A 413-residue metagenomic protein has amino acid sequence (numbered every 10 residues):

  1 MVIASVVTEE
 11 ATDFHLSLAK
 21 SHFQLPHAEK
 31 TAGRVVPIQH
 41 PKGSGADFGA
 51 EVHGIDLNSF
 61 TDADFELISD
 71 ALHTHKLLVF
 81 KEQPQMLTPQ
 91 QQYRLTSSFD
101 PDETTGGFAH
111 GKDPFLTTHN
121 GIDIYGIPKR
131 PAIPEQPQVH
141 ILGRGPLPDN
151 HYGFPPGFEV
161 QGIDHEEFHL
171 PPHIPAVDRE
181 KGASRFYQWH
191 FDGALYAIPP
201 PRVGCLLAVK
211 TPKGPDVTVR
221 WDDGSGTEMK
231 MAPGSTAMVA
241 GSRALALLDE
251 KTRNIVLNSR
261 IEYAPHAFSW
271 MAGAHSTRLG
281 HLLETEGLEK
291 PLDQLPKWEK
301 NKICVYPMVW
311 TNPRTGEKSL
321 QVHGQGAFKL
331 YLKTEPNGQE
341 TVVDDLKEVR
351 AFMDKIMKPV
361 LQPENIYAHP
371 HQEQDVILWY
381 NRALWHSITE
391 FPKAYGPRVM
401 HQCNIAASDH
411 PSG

Functional and structural regions predicted by a protein language model:
V2-L77, E82-E373, R382-S412: Non-heme Fe(II) oxygenase catalytic core, chiefly the N-lobe of the double-stranded beta-helix
